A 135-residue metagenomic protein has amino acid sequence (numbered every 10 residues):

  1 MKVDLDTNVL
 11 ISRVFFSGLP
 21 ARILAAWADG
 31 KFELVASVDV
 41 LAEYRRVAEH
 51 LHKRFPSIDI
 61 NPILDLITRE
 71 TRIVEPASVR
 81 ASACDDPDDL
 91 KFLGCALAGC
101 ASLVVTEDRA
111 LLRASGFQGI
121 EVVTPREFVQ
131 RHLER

Functional and structural regions predicted by a protein language model:
M1-A36: Short, well-structured N-terminal submotif of metal-dependent ribonuclease cores
D6-T7, A36-S37, E107-D108, T124: A secondary-structure boundary/capping signal
I11-R13, V79-D85: Short, flexible loop segments at the rims of nucleotide/cofactor-binding pockets, characterized by
V14-F15, W27, A48, S115-Q118 (+1 more regions): Short, flexible helix/strand-to-coil boundary loops that buttress conserved ligand/catalytic motifs in alpha/beta
G18, V35, I58, A83 (+2 more regions): Residues at secondary-structure transition points
I23, F92-L93: Short, hydrophobic alpha-helical packing/hinge segments within bilobed ligand-binding/sensory domains
A26-V79: PIN-domain endoribonuclease scaffold, especially VapC-family toxins
S82, L90, L97-G99, L103 (+1 more regions): Acidic, PIN/NYN-like endoribonuclease modules and their adjacent C-terminal/linker elements
